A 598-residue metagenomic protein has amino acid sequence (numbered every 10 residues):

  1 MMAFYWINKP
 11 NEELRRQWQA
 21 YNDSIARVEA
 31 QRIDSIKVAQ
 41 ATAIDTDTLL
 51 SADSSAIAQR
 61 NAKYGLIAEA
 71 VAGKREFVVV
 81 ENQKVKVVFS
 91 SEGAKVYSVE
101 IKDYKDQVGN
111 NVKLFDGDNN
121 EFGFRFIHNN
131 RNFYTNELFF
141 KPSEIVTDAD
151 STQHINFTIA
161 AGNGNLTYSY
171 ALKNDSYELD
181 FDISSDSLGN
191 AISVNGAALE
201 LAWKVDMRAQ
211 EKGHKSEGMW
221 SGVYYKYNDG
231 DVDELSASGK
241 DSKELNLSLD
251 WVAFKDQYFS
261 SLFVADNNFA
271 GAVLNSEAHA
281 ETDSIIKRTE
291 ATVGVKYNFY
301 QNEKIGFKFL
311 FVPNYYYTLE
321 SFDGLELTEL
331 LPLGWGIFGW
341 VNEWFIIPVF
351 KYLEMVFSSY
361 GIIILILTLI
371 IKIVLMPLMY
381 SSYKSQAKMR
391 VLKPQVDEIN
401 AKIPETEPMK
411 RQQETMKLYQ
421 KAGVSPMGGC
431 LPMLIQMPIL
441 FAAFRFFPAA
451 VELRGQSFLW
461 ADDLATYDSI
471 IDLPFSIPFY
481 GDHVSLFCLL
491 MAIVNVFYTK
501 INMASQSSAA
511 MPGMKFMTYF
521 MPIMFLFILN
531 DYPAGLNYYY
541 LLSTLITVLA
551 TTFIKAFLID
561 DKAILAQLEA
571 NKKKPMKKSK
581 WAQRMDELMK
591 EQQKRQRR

Functional and structural regions predicted by a protein language model:
M1-L49, F89, F181-G189, N195 (+7 more regions): Helix-loop-helix
S54, A58, A70-T328: Soluble non-transmembrane domains of integral membrane proteins
A56, K63-Y64: Extended recognition/assembly regions associated with phosphoester-bond processing machinery
